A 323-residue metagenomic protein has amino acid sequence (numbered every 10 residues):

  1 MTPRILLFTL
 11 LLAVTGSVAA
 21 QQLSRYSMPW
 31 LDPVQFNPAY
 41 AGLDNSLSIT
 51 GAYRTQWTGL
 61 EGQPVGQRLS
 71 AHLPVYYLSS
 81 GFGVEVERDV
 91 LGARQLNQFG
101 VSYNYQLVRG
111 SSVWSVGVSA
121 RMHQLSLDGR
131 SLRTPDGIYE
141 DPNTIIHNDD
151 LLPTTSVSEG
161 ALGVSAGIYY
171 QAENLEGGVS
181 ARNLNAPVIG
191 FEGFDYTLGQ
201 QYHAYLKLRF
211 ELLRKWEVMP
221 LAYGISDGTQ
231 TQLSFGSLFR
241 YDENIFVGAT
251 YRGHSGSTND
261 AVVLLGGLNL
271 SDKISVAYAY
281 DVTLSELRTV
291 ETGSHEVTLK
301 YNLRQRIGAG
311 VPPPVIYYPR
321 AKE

Functional and structural regions predicted by a protein language model:
M1-I5, R109: Positively charged n-region of N-terminal signal peptides that target proteins for export
T2-P3, A19-Q22: Structural motif marking the loop-to-transmembrane transition
L7-L10: Sec-dependent N-terminal signal peptides
V14-G16: N-terminal signal peptide c-region/cleavage motif recognized by signal peptidases
Q21-E323: Subset of outer-membrane beta-barrel
